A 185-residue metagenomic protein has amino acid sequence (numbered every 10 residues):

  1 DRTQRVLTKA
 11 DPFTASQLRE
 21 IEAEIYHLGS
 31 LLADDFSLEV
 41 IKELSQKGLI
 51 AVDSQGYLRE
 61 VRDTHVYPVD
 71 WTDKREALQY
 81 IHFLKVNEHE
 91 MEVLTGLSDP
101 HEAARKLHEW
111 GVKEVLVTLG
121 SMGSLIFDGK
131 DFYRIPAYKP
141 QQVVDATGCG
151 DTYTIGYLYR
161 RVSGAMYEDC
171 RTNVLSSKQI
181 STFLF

Functional and structural regions predicted by a protein language model:
D1-D35, E39-L49: Conserved N-terminal subdomain of the carbohydrate kinase-like
Q4, L28, S54-Q55, F132 (+1 more regions): Generic secondary-structure boundary/loop-capping signal
T8-K9, T14, Y67, D73-K74 (+1 more regions): Alpha-helix initiation/capping motif
G29-R105, G123: Conserved beta-alpha-beta core of the PfkB/ribokinase-like small-molecule kinase fold
D70-W71, R75, P100-F185: Conserved phosphate-binding/catalytic region of the ribokinase-like
